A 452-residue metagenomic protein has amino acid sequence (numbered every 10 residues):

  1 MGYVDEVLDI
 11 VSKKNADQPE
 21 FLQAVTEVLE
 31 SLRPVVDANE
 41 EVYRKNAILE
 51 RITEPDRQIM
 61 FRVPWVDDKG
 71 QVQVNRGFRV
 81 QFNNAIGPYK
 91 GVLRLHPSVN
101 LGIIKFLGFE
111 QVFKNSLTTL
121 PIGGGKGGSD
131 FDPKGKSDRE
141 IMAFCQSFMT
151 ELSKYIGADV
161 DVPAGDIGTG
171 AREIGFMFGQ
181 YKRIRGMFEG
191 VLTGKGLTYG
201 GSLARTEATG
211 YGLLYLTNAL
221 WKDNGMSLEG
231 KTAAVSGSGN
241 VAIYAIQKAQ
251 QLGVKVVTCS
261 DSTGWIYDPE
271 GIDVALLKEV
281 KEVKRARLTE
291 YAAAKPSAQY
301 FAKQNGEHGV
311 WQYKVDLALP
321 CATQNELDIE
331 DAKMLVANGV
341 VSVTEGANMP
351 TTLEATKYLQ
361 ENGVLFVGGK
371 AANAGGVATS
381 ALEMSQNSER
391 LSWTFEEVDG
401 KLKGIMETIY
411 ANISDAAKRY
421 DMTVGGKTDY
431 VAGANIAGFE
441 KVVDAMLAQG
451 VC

Functional and structural regions predicted by a protein language model:
G2-A24, L220, M334-C452: Adenosine-phosphate binding glycine-rich loop
E41-Q71: Structured beta-strand/loop patches that form or line metal/cofactor-binding pockets in enzymes
I59-I122, K126, D130: Phosphate-interaction motifs
H96, N115-E229: Glycine/serine-rich phosphate-binding loop and adjoining beta1-alpha1 elements at the start of nucleotide-handling
V160-A164, M187-L192, T258-D261, L319-P320 (+3 more regions): General beta-strand structural signal in soluble alpha/beta enzymes
G196, G201-Q312: Glycine-rich phosphate/diphosphate-binding loop of Rossmann-like nucleotide-binding domains
G264-F366, A371: Rossmann-like adenosine-cofactor binding region
